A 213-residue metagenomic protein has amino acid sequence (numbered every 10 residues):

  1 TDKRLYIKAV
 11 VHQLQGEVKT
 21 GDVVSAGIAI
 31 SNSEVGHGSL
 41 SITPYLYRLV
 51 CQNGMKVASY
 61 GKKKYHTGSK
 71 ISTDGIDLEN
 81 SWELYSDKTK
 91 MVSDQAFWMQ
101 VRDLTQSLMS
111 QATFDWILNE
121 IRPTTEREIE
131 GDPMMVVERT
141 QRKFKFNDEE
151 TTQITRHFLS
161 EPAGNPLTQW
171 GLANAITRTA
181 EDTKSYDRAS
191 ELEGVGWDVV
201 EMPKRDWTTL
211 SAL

Functional and structural regions predicted by a protein language model:
T1-Y6, H12: N-terminal "first-domain core" detector
Q15-L213: Intrinsically disordered, low-complexity regions enriched in serine/threonine
